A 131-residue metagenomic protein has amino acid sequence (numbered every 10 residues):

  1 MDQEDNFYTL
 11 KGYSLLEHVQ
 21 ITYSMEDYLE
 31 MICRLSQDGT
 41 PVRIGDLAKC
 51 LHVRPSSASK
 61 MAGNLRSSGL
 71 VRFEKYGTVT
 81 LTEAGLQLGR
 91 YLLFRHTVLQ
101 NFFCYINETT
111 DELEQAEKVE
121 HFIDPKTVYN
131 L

Functional and structural regions predicted by a protein language model:
M1-T22: N-terminal leader segment of winged-helix/HTH proteins
E4-Y8, R90-H96, N107-D111: Short acidic alpha-helix initiation/capping motifs at coil-to-helix transition points, especially at protein N-termini
L15-E17, L51, E83-L88, Q100-N101: A ubiquitous short alpha-helical element
L15-V53: N-terminal helix-turn-helix DNA-binding core of bacterial DNA-binding proteins
T22, L81-T82, D124: Residue-level signal for threonine
I44-Y76: Canonical helix-turn-helix DNA-binding module
G77-R95: Basic, amphipathic "hinge/linker" alpha-helix immediately C-terminal to the N-terminal HTH DNA-binding motif
T97-L131: Amphipathic alpha-helical dimerization/coiled-coil segments that flank or bridge DNA-binding/regulatory modules
